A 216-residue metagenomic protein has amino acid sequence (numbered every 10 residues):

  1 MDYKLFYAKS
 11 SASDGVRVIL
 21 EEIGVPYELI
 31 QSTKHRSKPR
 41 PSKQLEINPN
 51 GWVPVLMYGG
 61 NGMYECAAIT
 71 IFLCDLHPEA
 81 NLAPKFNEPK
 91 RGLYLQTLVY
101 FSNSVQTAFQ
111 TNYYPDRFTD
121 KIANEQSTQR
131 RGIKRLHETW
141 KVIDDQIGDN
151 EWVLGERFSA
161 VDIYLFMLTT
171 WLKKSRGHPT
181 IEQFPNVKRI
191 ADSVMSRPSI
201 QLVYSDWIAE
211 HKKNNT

Functional and structural regions predicted by a protein language model:
M1-S127: GST-like domain detector, emphasizing the conserved glutathione-binding G-site in the N-terminal thioredoxin-like
K34-H35, F158, A209-E210: Positions that flank functional sites
E46, S196, S205: Phosphate-coordinating loops and pocket residues in cytosolic domains that bind phosphorylated ligands
A68, N186, S199: Residue-level recognition of oxygen-bearing side chains
C74, L168-T169, Y204: Active-site-flanking alpha-helical
T97, F101-S196: GST-like fold's C-terminal all-alpha helical module
V203-T216: Terminal-tail/helix-coil boundary detector
